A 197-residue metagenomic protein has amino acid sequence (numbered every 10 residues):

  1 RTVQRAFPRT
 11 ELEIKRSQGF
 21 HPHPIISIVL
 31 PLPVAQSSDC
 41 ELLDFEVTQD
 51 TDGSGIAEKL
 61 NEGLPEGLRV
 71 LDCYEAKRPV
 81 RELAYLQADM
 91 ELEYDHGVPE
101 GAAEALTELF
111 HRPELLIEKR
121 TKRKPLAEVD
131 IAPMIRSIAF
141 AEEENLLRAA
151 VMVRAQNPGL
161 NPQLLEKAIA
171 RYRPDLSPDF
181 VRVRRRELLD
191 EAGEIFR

Functional and structural regions predicted by a protein language model:
L12-H21, V70-E75, L115-R123, D179-V181: A short, aromatic/hydrophobic, helix- or strand-capping loop or linear motif that either lines the entrance/gate
I14-F45, K77-P79: Short, charge-patterned binding micro-sites
S38-E91: Ordered, amphipathic secondary-structure segments that act as subunit-interaction surfaces in large macromolecular
G53-L64, E100-R112, L164-A168: Short amphipathic alpha-helices in soluble, non-transmembrane regions that often serve as interface/regulatory elements
D72-Y94, V98, E114, D130 (+1 more regions): Intrinsically disordered, low-complexity regulatory regions of nuclear DNA-binding proteins
D89-A127: A contiguous pocket-lining binding segment that forms or flanks enzyme active sites
H111-R197: Core RNA-modification/binding signature centered on pseudouridine synthases
